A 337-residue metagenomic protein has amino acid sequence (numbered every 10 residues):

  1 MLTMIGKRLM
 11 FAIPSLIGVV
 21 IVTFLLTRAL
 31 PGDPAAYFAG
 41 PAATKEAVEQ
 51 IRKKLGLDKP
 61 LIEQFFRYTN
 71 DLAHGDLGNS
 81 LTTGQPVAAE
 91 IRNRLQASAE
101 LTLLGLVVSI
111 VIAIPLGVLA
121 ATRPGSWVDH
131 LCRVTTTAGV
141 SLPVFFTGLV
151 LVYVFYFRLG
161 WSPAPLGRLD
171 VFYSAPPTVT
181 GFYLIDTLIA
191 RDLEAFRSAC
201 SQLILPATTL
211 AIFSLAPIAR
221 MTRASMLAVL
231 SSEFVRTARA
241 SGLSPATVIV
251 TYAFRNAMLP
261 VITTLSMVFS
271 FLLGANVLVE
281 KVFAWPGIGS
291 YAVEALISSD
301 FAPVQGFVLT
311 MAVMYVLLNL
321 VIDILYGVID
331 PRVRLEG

Functional and structural regions predicted by a protein language model:
M1-P60, A88, R92-N93, I110 (+3 more regions): N-terminal signal-anchor/first transmembrane alpha helix
L2-T3, L95-V128, V144, A175-G337: Alpha-helical transmembrane segments of integral membrane proteins, especially multi-pass inner/plasma-membrane
T3, K7, G40, Q50-K53 (+10 more regions): Short amphipathic alpha-helical coupling elements at transmembrane boundaries
S15-F66, F155-A195: Hydrophobic alpha-helical transmembrane segments of membrane transport/permease proteins and related membrane-embedded
V19, T23-T27, G148, V152 (+4 more regions): Juxtamembrane/transmembrane-helix interface segments of polytopic membrane transporters
P41-G56, T147-G160, L205-L210, T247-T264: Hydrophobic alpha-helical transmembrane segments
D58-I114: An internal, D/E-rich "acidic patch" concept
P115-L119, V128-T180: Hydrophobic alpha-helical segments embedded in or immediately adjacent to the lipid bilayer of multipass inner-membrane
